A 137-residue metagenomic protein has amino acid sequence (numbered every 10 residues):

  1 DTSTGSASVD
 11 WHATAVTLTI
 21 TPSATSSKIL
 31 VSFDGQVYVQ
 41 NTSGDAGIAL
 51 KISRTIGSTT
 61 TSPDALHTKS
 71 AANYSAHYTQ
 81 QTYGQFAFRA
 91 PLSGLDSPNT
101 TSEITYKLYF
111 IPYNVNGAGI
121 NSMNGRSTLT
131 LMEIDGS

Functional and structural regions predicted by a protein language model:
D1-S6, D10, T21-E103, K107-S137: Terminal beta-strand-rich extracellular "head" domains that mediate receptor/glycan or other ligand binding
H12-T14: Short, solvent-exposed loop/turn segments enriched in Ser/Thr/Gly
V16-L18: Extended, low-complexity regulatory regions
